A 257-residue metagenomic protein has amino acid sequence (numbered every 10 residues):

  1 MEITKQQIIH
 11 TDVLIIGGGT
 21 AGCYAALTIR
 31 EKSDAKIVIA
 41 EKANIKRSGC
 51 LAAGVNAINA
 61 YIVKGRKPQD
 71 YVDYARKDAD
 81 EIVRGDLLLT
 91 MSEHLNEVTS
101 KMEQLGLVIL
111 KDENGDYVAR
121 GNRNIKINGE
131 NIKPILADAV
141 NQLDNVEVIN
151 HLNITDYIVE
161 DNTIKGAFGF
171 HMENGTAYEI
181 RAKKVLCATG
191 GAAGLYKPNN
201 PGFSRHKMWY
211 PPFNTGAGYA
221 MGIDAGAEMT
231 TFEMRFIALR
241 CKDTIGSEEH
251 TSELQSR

Functional and structural regions predicted by a protein language model:
M1-D12, T20: Generic start-of-chain signal for non-secretory N-termini
T4-K5, A35-K36, K42-K165, G169-H171 (+5 more regions): Conserved N-terminal/central alpha/beta ligand/cofactor-binding core
I8-T11, E173-K184: Core beta-strand elements of the Rossmann-like FAD/NAD(P) dinucleotide-binding domain in flavoenzyme oxidoreductases
V13-I39: N-terminal Rossmann-like FAD-binding beta1-loop-alpha1 element of flavoenzymes
G17, A182-K184, A188-T189: Short, well-ordered coil/turn residues at beta-beta hairpins and beta-strand->alpha-helix junctions within
R30-E31, E103, I223: Anion (oxyanion) recognition and catalysis
C187-E249, S256: Glycine-rich loop(s) and the adjacent beta-strand/alpha-helix scaffold that form part
